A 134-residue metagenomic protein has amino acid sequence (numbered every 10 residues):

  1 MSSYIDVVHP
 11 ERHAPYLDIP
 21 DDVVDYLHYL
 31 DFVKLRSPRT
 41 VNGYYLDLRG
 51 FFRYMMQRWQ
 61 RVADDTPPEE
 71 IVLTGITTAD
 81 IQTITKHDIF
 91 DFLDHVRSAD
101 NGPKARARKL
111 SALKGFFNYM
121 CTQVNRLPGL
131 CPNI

Functional and structural regions predicted by a protein language model:
S2-H13, V23-R39, L48-I134: N-terminal core-binding DNA-recognition domain of tyrosine recombinases/integrases
P20: Conserved tyrosine-mediated DNA breakage-rejoining catalytic core shared by Y-recombinases
